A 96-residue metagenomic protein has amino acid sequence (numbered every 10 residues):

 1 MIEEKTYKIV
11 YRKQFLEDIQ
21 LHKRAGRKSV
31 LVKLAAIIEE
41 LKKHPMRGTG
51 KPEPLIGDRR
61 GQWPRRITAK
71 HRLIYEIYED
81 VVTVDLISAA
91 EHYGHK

Functional and structural regions predicted by a protein language model:
M1-K8, L16-V32, A36, I56 (+2 more regions): Enriched for short, Lys/Arg-rich terminal
K8-I9, G48: Residues that recognize and position ribonucleotide moieties
E39-R65: A short, surface-exposed loop/turn module that caps and links secondary-structure elements
